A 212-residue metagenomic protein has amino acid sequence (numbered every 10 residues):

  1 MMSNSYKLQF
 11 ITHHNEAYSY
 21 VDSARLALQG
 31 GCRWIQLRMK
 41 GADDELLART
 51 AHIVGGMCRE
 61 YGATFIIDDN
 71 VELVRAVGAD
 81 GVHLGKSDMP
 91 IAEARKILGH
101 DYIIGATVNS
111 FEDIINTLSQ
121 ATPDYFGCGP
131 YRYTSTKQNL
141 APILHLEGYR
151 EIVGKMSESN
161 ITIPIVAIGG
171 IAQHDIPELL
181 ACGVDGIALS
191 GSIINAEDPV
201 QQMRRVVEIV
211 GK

Functional and structural regions predicted by a protein language model:
M1-M89, K96-D124, A141, E147 (+3 more regions): Conserved N-terminal beta1-alpha1 strand-loop-helix module at the mouth
W34-R38, G127-S135, I187-S190: Short beta-strands and strand-loop turn motifs
K137-N139: A short acidic, glycine-rich active-site loop that binds or catalyzes chemistry on phosphate/adenosine moieties
